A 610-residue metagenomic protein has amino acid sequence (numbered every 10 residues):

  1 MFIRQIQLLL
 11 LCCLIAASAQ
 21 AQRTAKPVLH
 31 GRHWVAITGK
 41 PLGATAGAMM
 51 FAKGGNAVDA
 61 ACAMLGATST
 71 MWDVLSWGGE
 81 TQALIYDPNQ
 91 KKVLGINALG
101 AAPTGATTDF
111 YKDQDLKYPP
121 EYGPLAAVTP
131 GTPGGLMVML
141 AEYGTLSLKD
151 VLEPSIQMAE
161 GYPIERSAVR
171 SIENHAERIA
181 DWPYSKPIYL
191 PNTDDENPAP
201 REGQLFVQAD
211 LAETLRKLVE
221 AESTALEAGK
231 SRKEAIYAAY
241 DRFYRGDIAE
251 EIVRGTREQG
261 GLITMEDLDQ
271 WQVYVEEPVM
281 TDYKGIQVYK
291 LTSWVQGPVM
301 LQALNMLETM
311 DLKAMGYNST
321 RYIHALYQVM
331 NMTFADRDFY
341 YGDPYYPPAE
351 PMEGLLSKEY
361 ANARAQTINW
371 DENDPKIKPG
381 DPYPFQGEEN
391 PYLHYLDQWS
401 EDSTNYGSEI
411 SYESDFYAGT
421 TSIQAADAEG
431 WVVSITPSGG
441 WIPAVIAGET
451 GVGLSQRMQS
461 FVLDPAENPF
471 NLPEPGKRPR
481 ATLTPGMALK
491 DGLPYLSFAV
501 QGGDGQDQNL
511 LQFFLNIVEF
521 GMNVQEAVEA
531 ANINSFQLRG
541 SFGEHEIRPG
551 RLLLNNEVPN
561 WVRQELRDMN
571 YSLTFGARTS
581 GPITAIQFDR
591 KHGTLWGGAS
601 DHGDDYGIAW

Functional and structural regions predicted by a protein language model:
Q7-A17: Bacterial N-terminal signal peptides
Q22-T45, M49, G55-A238, F243-V295 (+1 more regions): Noncatalytic scaffold domains of N-terminal-nucleophile
M50-F51, G134-E142, A238-R245, V500-Q525: Alpha-helical support elements that line or immediately flank enzyme active sites and cofactor-binding pockets
T70-G95, R254, Q259-T264, D402-N405 (+6 more regions): Active-site rim segments in enzyme catalytic domains, especially the processed small/beta chain of N-terminal
A249, L312-S438, E449, A577: Internal maturation/activation junctions in enzymes
L262-K284, A365-S414, L454-L483, M487: Active-site Gly/Thr loop motif
G297-K313, A488-L496, G503-V528: M16/insulysin-pitrilysin zinc metalloprotease superfamily fold
E429, G476-R478, L510-L511, E519-R578: Extended C-terminal subregions enriched in glycine
